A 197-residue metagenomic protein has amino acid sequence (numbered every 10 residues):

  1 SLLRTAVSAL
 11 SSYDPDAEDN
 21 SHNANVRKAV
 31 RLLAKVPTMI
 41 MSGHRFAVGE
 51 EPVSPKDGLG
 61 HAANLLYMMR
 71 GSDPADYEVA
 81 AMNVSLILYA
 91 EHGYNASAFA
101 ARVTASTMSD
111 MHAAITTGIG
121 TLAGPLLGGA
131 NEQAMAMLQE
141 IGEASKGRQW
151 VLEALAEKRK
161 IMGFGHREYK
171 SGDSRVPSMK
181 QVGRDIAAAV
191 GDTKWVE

Functional and structural regions predicted by a protein language model:
S1-E197: Hydrophobic alpha-helical bundle cores within soluble ligand-binding/oligomerization subdomains
